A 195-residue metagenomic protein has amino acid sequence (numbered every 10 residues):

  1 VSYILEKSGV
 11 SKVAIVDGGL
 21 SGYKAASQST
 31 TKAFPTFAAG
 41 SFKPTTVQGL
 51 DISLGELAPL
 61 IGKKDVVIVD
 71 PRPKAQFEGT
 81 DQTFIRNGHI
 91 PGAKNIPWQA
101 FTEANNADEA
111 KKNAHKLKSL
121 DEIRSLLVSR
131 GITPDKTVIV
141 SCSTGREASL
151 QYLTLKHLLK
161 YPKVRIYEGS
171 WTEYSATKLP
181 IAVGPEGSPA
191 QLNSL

Functional and structural regions predicted by a protein language model:
V1-G55, L60, T80-D81, E147 (+2 more regions): Thiolate-centered catalytic microenvironments shared by cysteine-dependent enzyme domains
A14-I15, V67-D70, K94-P97, T137-S141 (+1 more regions): Structural recognition of the beta-strand scaffold that forms the well-ordered cores of secreted hydrolase catalytic
G19, W98-F101, G169-T172: Short, acidic/turn-prone active-site loops that include or flank metal/cofactor- and phosphate-binding residues
L50, K116, L120, S141-T144: Solvent-exposed, acidic/flexible segments
L60-R130, P134, A176, G184-E186 (+1 more regions): Positively charged, proline/Ser/Thr-rich regional signature most characteristic of the Rhodanese/CDC25-like
S125, R130-E186: C-terminal soluble interaction/assembly domains
